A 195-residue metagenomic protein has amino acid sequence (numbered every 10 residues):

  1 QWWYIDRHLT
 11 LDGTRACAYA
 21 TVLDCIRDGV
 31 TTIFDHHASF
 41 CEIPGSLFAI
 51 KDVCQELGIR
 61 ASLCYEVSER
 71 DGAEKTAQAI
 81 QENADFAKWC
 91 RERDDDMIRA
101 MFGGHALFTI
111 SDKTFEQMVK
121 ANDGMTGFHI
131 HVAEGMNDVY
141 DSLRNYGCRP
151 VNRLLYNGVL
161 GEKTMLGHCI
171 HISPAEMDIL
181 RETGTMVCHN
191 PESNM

Functional and structural regions predicted by a protein language model:
Q1-F48: Metal-associated gating/positioning segment near the N- to mid-region
Y4-R7, D35, A100, E162 (+1 more regions): Short, basic, glycine/proline-bearing loop/turn elements
V30, I59, M125, G184-T185: A structural motif
H37, E42-I170: Metal-coordinating catalytic core of metallo-dependent amide/deamination hydrolases
V159-M195: Active-site-adjacent C-terminal substructures of enzyme catalytic domains
